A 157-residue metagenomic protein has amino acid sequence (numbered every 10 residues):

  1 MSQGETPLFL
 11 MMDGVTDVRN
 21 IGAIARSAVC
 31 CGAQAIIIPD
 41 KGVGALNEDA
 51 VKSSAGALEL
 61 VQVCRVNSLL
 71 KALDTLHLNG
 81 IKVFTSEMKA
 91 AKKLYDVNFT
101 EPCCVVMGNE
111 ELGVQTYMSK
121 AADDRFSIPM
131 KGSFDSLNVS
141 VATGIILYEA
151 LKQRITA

Functional and structural regions predicted by a protein language model:
M1-A157: Post-transcriptional modification and biogenesis factors for structured RNAs of the translation apparatus
